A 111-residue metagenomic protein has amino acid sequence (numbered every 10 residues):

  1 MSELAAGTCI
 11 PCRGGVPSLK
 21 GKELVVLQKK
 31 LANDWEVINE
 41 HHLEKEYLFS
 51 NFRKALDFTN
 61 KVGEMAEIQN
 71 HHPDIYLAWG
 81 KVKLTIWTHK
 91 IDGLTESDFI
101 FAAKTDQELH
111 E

Functional and structural regions predicted by a protein language model:
M1-E44, S50-L56, N60-E111: Long, contiguous binding/interaction regions
